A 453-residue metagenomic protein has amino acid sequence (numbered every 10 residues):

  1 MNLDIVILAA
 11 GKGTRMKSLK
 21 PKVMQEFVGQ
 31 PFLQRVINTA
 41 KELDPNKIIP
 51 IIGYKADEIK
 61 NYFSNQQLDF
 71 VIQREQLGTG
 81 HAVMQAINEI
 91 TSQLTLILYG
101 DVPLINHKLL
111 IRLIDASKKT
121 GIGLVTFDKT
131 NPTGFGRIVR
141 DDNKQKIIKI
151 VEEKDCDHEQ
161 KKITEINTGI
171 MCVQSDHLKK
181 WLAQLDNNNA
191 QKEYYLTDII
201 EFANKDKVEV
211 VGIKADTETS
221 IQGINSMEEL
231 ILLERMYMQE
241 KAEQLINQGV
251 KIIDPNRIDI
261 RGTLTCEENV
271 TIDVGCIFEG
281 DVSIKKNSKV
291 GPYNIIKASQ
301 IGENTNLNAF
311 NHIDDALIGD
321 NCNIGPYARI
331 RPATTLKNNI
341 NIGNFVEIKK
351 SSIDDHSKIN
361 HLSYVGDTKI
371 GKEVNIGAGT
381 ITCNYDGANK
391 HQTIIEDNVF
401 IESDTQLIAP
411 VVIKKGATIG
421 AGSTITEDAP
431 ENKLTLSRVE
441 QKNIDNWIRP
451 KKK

Functional and structural regions predicted by a protein language model:
M1-S18: N-terminal nucleotide-binding beta1-loop-alpha1 segment
D4, Q30-R112: Conserved N-terminal catalytic core of the sugar/cofactor nucleotidyltransferase
I5-I7, P50, L96-I97, I122-V125 (+1 more regions): Structural beta-sheet core signal
K20-E26, I72, L185-N188: Short glycine-enriched, charge-decorated loop/helix-capping segments at active-site entrances that position
I105-A190, T197, K207-V208: Conserved core of the sugar-phosphate nucleotidyltransferase
T164-E267: Conserved alpha/beta core of the MobA/IspD/sugar-nucleotide pyrophosphorylase nucleotidyltransferase superfamily
L264-T334: Acidic, glycine-rich loop-and-beta core segments that form the ion-binding/anion-interacting portion of active sites
N308-K453: Glycine-rich hexapeptide-repeat left-handed beta-helix
